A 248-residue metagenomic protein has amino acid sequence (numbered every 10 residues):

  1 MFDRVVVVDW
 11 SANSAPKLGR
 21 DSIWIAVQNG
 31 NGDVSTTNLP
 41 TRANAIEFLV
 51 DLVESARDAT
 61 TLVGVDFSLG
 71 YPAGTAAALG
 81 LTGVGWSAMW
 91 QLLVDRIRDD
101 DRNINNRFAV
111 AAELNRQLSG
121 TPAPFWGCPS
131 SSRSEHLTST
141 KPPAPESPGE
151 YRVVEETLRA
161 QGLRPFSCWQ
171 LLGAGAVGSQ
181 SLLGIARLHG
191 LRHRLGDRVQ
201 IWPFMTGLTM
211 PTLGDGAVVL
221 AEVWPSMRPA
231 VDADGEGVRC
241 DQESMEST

Functional and structural regions predicted by a protein language model:
M1-R4, W10-T248: RNase H-like (RuvC/DEDD) metal-dependent nuclease/polynucleotide-processing core
